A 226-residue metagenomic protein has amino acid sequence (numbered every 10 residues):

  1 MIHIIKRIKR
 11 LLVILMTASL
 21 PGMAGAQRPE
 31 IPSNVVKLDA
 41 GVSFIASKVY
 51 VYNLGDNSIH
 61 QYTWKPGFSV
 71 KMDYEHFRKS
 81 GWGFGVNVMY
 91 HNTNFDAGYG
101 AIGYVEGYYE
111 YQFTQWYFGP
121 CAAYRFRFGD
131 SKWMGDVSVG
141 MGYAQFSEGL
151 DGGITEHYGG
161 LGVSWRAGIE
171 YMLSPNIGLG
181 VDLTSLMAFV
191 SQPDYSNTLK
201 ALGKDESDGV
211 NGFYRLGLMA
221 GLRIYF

Functional and structural regions predicted by a protein language model:
M1-N34: Cleavable N-terminal export/targeting peptides
G25-K79, G83-F84, N211, R215-F226: Short glycine/proline- and aromatic-enriched beta-strand/turn motifs that initiate or cap beta-hairpins
I31, F77-G81, H91, R127-S131 (+1 more regions): Outer-membrane beta-barrel channels and translocator barrels
P32-N34, W64-F68, Q112-F118, W133 (+2 more regions): Residues that define the transmembrane beta-barrel architecture of outer-membrane proteins
V35-K37, G81-G83, K132-M134, G168 (+3 more regions): Membrane-spanning beta-strand positions in outer-membrane beta-barrel proteins
V42, F68-H76, V88-Y90, P120-Y124 (+4 more regions): Residues on the lipid-exposed face of transmembrane beta-strands in outer-membrane beta-barrel proteins
V49-V51, I59, T93-A97, W165 (+1 more regions): Predominantly the C-terminal beta-signal and adjacent terminal strand-loop region of outer-membrane beta-barrel
L54-Q61, G103-Y111, E148-E156, G203-V210: Extracellular loop and loop/strand-boundary signature of outer-membrane beta-barrel proteins
